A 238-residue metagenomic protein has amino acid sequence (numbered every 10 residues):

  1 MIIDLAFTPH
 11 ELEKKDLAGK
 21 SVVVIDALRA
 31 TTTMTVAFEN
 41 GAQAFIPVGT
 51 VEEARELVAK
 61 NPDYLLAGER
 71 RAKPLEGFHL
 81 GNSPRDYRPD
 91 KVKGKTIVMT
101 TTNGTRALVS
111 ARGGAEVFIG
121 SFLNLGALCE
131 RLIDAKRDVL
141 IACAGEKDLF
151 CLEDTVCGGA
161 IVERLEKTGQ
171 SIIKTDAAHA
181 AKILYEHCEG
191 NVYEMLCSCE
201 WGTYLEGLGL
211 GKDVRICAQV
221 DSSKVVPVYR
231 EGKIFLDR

Functional and structural regions predicted by a protein language model:
M1-P9, E13-K20, V24-A27: Non-transmembrane, aqueous-exposed alpha-helical and coiled segments at domain scale
I3-D4, K20-V23, Q43-I46, D63-L66 (+5 more regions): Structural motif
L5-L12, A30-A42, E52-I97, T105 (+1 more regions): Residues that scaffold, gate, or flank divalent-cation-dependent active/transport sites
H79-E116, E130, A135, L152-R238: Long, charged alpha-helical interface segments
T101-N103, S121, C143-G145: Short, structured patches in soluble enzyme cores that scaffold and shape functional sites
L125: Class I SAM-dependent methyltransferase SAM-binding "motif I" and its flanking Rossmann-like core
L140-E146, G169-I173: Glycine-rich anion-binding loop/nest that anchors nucleotide
A144-D154: Phosphate/ribose-phosphate-bearing ligand recognition and processing surfaces, centered on ADP-ribose/NAD(+/P+) systems
